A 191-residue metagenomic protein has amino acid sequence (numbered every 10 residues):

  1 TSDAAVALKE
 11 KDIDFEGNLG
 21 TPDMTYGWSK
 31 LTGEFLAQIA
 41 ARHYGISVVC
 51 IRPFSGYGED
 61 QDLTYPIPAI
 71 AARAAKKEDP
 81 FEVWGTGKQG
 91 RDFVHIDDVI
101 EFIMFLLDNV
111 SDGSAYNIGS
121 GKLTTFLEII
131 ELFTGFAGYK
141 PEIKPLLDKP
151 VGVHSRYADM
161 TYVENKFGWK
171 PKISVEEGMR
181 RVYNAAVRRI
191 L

Functional and structural regions predicted by a protein language model:
T1-M24, I39-I46, Q61: Active-site "gating" loop of Rossmann-like NAD(P)-dependent oxidoreductase/epimerase domains
T1-S2, M24-T25, V49-I67, G90: Flexible, glycine-rich beta-alpha linker
A7-I13, Y57, F81-V83, I143: Short clusters of hydrophobic/aromatic residues that line enzyme substrate/ligand-binding pockets
G20-V49, A72-K76: Active-site Tyr-X1-5-Lys
K76-L191: C-terminal substrate-binding subdomain of Rossmann-fold SDR/epimerase-dehydratase oxidoreductases
